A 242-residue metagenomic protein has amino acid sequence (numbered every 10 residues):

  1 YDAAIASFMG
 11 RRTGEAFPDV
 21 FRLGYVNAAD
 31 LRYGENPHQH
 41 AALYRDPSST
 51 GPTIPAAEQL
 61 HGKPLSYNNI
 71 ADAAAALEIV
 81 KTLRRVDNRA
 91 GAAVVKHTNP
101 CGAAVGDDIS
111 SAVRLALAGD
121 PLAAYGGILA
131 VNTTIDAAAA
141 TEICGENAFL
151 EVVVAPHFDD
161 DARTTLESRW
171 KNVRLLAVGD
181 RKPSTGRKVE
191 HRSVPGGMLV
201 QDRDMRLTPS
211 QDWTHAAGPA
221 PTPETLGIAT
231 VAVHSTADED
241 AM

Functional and structural regions predicted by a protein language model:
D2-M242: ATP-dependent carboxylate/acyl-activation modules
